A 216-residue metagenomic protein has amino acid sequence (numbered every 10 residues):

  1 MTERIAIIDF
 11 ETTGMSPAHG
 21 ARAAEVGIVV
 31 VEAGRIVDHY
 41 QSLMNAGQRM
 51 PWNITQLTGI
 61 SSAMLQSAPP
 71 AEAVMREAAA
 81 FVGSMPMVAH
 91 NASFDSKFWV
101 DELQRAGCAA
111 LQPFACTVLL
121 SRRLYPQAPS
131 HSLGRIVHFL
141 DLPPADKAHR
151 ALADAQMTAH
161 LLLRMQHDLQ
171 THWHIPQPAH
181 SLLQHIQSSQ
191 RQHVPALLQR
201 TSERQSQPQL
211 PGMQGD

Functional and structural regions predicted by a protein language model:
M1-P113, P126-Q127, H131-H149: Conserved non-catalytic scaffold segment of RNase H-like nuclease domains
T12-G14, L119, M157: Short, glycine/acidic-enriched loop or turn micro-motifs at the edges of active sites
E77, R135, M157-R164: Alpha-helical scaffold segments in soluble metabolic enzymes
R105, R123, F139, L161-D168: Active-site catalytic microenvironments for nucleophilic, acid-base chemistry
L119-Q127: An acidic intrinsically disordered interaction segment
D154: Conserved catalytic/binding loops enriched for acidic/polar residues
A159, L163-D216: Acidic two-metal-ion nuclease catalytic site recognized across multiple nuclease folds, prominently DnaQ/RNase D-T
